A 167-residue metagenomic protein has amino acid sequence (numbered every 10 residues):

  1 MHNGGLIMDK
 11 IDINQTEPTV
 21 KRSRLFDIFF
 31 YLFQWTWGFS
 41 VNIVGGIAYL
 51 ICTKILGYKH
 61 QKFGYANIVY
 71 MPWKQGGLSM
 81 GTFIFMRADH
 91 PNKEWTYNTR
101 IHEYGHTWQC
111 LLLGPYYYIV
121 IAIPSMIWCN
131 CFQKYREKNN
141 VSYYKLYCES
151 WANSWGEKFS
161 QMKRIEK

Functional and structural regions predicted by a protein language model:
M1-I7: Short, Lys/Arg-enriched N-terminal segments with co-localized hydrophobic residues within the first ~10-30 amino acids
D9-I11, L78-A88: Short, charged cytosolic
D9-K21: Short, Lys/Arg-rich, polar N-terminal cytosolic tail immediately upstream of the first transmembrane signal-anchor
S23-Y58, I68-K74, Y118-K167: Metalloprotease/metallohydrolase-associated module, dominated by Zn2+-dependent proteases
G57-S79, H90, E94: N-terminal signal-anchor transmembrane helix
I84-R100: Short pre-active-site segment immediately N-terminal to the catalytic Zn-binding motif
N98-C110: Active-site recognition of the HExxH zinc-binding catalytic motif
